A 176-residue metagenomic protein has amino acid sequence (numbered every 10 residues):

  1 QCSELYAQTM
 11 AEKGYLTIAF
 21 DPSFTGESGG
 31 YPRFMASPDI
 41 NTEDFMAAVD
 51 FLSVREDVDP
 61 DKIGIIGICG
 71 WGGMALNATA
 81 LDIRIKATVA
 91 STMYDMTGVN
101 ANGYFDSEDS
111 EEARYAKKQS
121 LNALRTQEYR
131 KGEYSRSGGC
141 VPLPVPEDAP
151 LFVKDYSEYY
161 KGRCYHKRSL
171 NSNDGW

Functional and structural regions predicted by a protein language model:
Q1-Q8, P22: The serine-hydrolase catalytic nucleophile loop
A11-D21: A fold-wide structural signal in alpha/beta-hydrolase
F24-A36: Glycine-rich "HGGG/HGxG" loop immediately N-terminal to the catalytic nucleophile of the alpha/beta-hydrolase
M35-E56: Alpha/beta-hydrolase active-site loop
E56-C69: Alpha/beta-hydrolase fold nucleophile elbow
G67-N77: Glycine-rich nucleophile elbow surrounding the catalytic serine of serine-hydrolase chemistry
N77-G162: Alpha/beta-hydrolase-fold enzymes
Y104, L170-W176: Active-site nucleophile elbow and catalytic-triad environment of alpha/beta-hydrolase enzymes
